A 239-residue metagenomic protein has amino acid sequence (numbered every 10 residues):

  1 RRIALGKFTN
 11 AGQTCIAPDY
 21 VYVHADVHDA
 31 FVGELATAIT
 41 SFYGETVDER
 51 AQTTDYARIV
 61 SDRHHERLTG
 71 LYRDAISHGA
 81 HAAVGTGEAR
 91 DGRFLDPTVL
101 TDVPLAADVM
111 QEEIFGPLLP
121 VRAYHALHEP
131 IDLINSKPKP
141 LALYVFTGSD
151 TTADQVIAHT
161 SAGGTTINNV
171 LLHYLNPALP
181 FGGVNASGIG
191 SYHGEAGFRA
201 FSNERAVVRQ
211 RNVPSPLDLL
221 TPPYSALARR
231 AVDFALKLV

Functional and structural regions predicted by a protein language model:
R1-P104, I167, A228-R229, L236-L238: ALDH superfamily catalytic-core signature
G87, F94-V239: Conserved C-terminal structural/oligomerization subdomain of aldehyde/semialdehyde dehydrogenase
